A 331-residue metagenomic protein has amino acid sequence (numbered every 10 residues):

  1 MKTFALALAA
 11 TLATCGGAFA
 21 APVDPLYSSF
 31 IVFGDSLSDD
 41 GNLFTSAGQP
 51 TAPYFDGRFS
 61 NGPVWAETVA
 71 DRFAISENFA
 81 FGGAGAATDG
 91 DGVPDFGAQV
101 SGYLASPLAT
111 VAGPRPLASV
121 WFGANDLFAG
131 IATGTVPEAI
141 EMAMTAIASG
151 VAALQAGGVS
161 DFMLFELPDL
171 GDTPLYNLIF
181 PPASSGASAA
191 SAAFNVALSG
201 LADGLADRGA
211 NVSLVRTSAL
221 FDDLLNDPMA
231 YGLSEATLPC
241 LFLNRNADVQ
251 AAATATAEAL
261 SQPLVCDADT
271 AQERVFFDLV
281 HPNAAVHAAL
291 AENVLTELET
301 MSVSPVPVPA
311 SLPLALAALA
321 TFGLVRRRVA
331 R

Functional and structural regions predicted by a protein language model:
M1-F19: Gram-negative bacterial Sec-dependent N-terminal signal peptides
A9-A10, Y27, L316: Exposed boundary/loop context
A20-P307: Conserved active-site regions of diverse hydrolases
P307-V325: A short, hydrophobic C-terminal helix/tail in secreted or cell-surface proteins
R328-R331: Short, charged juxtamembrane terminal tails flanking transmembrane helices
